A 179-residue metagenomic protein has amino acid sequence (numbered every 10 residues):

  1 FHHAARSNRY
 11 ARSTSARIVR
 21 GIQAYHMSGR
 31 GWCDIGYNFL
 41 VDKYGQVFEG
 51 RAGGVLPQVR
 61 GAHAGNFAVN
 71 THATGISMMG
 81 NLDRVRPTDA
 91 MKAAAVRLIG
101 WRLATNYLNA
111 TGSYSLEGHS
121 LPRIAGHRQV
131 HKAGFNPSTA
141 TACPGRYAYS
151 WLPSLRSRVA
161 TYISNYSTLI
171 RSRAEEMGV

Functional and structural regions predicted by a protein language model:
F1-A4, R17, D42-V179: Basic/polar, cationic surfaces and motifs that engage anionic cell-wall and phosphate/carboxylate ligands
F1-D34: Cell wall/extracellular polymer interaction/catalysis modules
A24-Y25, G36, Y44, N66: A broad "ordered helical/assembly scaffold" signature
